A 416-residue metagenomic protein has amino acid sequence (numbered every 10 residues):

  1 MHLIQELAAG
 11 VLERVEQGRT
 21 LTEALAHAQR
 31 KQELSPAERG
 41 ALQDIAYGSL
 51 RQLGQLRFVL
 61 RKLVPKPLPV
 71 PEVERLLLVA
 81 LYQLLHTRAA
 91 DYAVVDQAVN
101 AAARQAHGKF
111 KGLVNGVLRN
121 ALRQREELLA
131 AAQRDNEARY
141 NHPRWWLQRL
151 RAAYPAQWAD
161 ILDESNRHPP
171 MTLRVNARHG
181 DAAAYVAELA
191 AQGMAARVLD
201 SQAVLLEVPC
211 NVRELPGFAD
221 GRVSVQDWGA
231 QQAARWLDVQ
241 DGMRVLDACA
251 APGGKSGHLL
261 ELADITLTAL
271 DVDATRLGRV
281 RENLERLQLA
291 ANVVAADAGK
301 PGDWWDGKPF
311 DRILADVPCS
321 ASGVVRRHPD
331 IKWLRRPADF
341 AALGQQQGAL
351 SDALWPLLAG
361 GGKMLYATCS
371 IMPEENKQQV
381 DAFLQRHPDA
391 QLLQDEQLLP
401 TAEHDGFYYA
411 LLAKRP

Functional and structural regions predicted by a protein language model:
M1-P416: S-adenosylmethionine
